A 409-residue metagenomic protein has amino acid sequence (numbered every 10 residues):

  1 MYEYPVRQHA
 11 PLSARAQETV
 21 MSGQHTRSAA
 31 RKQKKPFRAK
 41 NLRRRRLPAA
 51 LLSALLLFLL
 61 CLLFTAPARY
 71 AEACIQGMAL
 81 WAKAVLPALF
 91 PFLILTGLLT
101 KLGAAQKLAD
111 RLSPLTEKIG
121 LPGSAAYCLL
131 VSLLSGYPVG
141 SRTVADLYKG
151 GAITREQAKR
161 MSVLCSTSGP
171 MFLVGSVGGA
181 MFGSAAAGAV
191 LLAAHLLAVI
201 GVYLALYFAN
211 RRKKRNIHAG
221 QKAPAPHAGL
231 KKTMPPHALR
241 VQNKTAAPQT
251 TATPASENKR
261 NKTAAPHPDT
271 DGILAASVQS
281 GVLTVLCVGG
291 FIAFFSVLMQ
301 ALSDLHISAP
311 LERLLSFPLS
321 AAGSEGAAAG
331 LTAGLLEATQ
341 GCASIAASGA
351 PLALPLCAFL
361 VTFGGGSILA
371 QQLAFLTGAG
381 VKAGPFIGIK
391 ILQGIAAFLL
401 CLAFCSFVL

Functional and structural regions predicted by a protein language model:
P5, E18-R44, R211-Q279: Intrinsically disordered, low-complexity non-transmembrane regions of multi-pass membrane transporters
L52-Y70, F92-G103, Y207, F295-I307 (+1 more regions): Structural signal for alpha-helical transmembrane segments and their membrane-water exit/capping regions in multi-pass
A68-M78, A309-R313: Membrane-interface helix termini and inter-helical loops of multi-pass transporters
A84-T96, F172, Y203, T284-S296 (+2 more regions): Hydrophobic alpha-helical transmembrane segments in multi-pass membrane proteins
A104, L274, V278-C357: Transmembrane helical segments that form the transport core of multi-pass membrane transport proteins
K118-F182, G330-A347, L354-A379: Alpha-helical membrane segments and immediately flanking helix-loop junctions that form or couple to the substrate/ion
A152-N210, Q372-L400: Membrane-core helix-loop-helix motifs of multi-pass transport proteins
L402-L409: Juxtamembrane boundary at the C-terminal end of a transmembrane helix
